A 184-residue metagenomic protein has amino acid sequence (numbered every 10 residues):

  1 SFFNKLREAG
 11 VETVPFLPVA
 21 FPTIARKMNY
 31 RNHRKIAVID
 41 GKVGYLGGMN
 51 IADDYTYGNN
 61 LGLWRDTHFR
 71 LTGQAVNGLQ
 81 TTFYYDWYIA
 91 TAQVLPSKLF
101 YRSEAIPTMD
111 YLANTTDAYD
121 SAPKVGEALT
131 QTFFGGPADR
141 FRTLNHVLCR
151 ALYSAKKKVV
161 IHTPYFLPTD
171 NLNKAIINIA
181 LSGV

Functional and structural regions predicted by a protein language model:
S1-V184: Charged, low-complexity intrinsically disordered terminal segments
